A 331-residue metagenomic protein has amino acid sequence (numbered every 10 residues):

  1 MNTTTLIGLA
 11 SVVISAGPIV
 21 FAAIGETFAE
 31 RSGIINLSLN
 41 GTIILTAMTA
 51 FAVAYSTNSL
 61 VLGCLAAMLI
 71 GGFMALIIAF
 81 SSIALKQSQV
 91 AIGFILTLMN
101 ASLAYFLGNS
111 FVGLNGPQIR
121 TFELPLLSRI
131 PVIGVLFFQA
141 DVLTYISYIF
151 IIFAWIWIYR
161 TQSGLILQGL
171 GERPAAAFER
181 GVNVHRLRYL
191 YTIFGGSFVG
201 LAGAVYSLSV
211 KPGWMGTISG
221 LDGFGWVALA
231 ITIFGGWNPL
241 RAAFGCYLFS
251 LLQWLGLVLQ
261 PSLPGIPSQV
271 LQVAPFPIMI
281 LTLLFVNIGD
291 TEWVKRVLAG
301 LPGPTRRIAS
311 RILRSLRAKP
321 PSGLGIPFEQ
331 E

Functional and structural regions predicted by a protein language model:
M1-F21, I35, T49, T57-L62: Membrane-interfacial amphipathic/re-entrant helices at transmembrane-helix boundaries
S15, A22, A47-F51, A101-S102 (+5 more regions): Hydrophobic core segments of alpha-helical transmembrane domains in multi-pass membrane transport and ion-translocation
N58-L103, Q253: Alpha-helical transmembrane segments within multi-pass membrane transporters and channels
V90-A91, P117-F122, A140-I146, R188 (+3 more regions): Loop-to-transmembrane alpha-helix initiation sites
A101-I133, G256-P264, I288-G300, L313-R314 (+1 more regions): Extracellular/periplasmic helix-loop junction at the C-terminal end of a transmembrane helix in multi-pass membrane
F137-W214, P239-F244: Helix-loop-helix "hairpin" substructures at the membrane interface of multi-pass membrane proteins
A154, E172-A175, E179, H185-R186 (+1 more regions): Cytosolic-side transmembrane-helix boundaries in multi-pass membrane proteins
S209, G213-F276: Transmembrane alpha-helical segments in multi-pass inner-membrane proteins
